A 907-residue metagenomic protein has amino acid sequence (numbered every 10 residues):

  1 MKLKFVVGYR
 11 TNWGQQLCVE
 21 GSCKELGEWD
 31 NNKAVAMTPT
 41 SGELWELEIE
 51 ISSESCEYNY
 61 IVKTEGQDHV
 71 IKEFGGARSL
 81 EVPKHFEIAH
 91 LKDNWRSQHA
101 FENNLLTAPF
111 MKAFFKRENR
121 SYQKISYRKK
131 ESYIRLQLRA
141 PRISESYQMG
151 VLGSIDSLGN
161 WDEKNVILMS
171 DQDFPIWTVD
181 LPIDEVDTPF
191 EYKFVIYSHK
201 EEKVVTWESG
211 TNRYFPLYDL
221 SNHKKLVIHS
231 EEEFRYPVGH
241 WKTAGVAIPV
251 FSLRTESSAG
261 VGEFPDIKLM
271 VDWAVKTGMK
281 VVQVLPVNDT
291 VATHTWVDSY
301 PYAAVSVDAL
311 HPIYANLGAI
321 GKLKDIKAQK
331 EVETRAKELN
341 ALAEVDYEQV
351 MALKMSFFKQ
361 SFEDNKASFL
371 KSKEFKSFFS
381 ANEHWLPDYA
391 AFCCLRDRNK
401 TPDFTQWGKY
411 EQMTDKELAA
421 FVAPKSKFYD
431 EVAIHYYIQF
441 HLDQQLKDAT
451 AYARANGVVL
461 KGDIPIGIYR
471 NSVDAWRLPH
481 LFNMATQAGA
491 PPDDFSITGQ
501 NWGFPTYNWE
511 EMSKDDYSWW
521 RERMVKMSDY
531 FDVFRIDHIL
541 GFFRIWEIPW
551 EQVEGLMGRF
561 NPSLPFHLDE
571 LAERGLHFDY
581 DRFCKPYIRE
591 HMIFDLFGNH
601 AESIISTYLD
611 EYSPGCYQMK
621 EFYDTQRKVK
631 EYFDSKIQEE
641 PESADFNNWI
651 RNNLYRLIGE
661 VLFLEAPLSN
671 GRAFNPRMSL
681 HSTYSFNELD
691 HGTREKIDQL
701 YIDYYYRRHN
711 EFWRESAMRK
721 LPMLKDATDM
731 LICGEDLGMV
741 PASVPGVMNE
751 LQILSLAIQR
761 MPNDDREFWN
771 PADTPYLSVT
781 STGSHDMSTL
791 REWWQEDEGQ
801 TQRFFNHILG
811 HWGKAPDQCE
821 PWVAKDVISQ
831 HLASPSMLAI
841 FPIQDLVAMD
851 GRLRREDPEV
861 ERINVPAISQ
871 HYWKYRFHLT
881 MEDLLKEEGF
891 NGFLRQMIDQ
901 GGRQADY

Functional and structural regions predicted by a protein language model:
M1-F5, S132-L136: Structural beta-strand segments of beta-rich domains
K2, R10-E54, K63-K84, A140-D187 (+2 more regions): Aromatic-rich carbohydrate-binding modules that target alpha-glucans
S22, M37-T38, I88, N103 (+4 more regions): Intrinsically disordered, low-complexity regions enriched in Ser/Pro/Gly/Gln/His and often acidic
E28-W29, W45, E65-E73, L91-S97 (+14 more regions): Tryptophan-centered motif/residue detector
S79-R96, A100, E131, D187 (+1 more regions): Solvent-exposed, conformationally flexible loop/turn segments
N103-R135, P182, T206, Y214-Y907: Catalytic cores of glycan-processing enzymes that make or break glycosidic bonds
